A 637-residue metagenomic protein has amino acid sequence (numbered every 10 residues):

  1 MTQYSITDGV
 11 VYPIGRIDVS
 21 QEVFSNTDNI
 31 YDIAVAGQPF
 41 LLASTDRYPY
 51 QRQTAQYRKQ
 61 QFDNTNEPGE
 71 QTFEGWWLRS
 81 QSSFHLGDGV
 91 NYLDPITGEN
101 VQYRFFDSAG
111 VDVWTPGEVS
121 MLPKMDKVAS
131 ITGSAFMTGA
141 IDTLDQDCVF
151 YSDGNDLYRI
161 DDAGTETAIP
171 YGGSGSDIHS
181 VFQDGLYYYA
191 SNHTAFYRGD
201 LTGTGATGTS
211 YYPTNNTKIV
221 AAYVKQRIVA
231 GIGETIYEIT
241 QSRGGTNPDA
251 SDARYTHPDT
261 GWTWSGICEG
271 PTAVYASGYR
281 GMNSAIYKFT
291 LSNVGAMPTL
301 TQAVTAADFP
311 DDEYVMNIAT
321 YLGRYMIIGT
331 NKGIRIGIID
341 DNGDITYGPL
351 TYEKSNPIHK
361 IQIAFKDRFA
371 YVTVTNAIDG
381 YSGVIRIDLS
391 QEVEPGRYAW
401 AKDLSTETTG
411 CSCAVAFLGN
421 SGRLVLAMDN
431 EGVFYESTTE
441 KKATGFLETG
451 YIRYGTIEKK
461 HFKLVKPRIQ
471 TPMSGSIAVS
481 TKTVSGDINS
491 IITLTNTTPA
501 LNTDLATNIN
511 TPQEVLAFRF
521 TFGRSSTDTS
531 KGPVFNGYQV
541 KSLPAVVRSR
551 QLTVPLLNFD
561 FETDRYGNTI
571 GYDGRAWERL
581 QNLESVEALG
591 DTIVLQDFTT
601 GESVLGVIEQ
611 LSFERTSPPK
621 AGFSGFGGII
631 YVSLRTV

Functional and structural regions predicted by a protein language model:
T2-P170, S191-G203, G231-R254, W264-A273 (+7 more regions): N-terminal beta-propeller domains
V10-I17, E22, N26, V35-A36 (+6 more regions): Non-cytosolic beta-sandwich-type ligand-binding/adhesion modules
S130-Q146, G173-G185, Y212-Q226, H257-P271 (+3 more regions): Repeated scaffold domains used in trafficking and secretory/extracellular systems, primarily beta-propellers
D162-A163, D341, K482-N489, F598-T600: Change "in extracellular beta-sheet-rich domains … of secreted and cell-surface proteins" to "in beta-sheet-rich domains
T167-G172, A206-P213, N247-T256, M297-A307 (+4 more regions): Beta-propeller fold detector
T301-I378, G450-Y451: Eukaryotic tandem repeat interaction scaffolds
G410-E448: Blade-level signature of beta-propeller repeat domains, shared across WD40, Kelch, NHL, RCC1 and BNR/Asp-box propellers
S542-V637: Extracellular/virion structural assembly segments
